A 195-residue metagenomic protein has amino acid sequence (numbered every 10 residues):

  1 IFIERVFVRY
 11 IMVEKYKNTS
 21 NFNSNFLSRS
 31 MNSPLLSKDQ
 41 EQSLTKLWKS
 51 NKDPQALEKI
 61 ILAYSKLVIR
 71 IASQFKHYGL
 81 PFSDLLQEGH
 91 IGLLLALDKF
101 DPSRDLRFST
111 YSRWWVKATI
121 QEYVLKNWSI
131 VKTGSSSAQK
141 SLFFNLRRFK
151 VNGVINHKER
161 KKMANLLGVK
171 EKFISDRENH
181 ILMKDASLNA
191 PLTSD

Functional and structural regions predicted by a protein language model:
I1-I11: N-terminal amphipathic/basic-hydrophobic helices that include classical n-h-c signal peptides and signal-anchor
V13-K132, S137-G153, K162: Alpha-helical promoter-recognition and RNA polymerase-docking modules of transcription initiation factors, dominated by
F149-T193: Long, charge-dense, solvent-exposed interaction surfaces that engage phosphate-rich ligands
